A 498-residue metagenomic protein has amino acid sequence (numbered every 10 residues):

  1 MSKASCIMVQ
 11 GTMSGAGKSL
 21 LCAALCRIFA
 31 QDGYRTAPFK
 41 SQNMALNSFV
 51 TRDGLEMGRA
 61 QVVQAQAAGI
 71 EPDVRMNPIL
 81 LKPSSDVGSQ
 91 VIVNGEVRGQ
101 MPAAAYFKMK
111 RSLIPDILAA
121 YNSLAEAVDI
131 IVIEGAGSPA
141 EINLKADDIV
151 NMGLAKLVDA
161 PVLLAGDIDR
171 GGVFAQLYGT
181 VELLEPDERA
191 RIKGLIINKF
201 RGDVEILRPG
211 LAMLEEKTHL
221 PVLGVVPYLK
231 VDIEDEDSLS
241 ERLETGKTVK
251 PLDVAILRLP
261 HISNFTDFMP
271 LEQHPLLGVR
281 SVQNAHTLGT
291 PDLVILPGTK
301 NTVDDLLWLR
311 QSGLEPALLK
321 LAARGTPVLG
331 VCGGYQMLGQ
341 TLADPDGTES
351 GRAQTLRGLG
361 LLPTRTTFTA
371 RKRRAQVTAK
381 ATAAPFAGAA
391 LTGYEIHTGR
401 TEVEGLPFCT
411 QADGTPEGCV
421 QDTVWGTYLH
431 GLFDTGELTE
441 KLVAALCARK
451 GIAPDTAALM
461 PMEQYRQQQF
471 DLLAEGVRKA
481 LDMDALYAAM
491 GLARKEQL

Functional and structural regions predicted by a protein language model:
M1-K320, P327, D344-G347, A370-R371 (+1 more regions): Flexible phosphate-sensing "switch/lid" loops adjacent to ATP/NTP-binding sites across phosphate-transfer
C332: Catalytic nucleophile serine of serine hydrolases, specifically the conserved "nucleophile elbow" pentapeptide
M337: Conserved catalytic-site region of short-chain dehydrogenase/reductase
T348-A375: Conserved P-loop NTPase catalytic core
